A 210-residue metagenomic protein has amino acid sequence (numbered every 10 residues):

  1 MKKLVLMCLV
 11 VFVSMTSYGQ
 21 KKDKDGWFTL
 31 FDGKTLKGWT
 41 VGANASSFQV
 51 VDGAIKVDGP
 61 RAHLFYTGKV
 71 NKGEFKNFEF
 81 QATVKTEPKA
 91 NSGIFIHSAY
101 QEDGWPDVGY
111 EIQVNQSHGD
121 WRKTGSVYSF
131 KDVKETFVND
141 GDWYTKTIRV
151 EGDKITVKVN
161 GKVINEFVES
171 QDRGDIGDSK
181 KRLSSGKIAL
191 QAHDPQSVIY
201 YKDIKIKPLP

Functional and structural regions predicted by a protein language model:
M1-K21: Bacterial Sec-dependent N-terminal signal peptides
Y18-P210: Carbohydrate-interacting regions of secretory-pathway proteins
